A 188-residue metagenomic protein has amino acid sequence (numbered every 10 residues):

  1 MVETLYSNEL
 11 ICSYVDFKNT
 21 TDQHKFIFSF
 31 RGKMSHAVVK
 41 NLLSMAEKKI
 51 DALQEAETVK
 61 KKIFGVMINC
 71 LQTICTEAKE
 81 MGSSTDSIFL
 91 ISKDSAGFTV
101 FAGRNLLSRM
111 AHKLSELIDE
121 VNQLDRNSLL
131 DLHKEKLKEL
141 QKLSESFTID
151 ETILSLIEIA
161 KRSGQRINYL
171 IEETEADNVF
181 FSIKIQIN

Functional and structural regions predicted by a protein language model:
E3-F17, G97-T99: N-terminal intrinsically disordered, cationic/polar leader segments that include organellar targeting peptides
T20-Q54, N122-K134: Helix-loop-beta hinge of the Bergerat
F26, A96-V100, F181: Short beta-strand element(s) in the Bergerat
S44-I68, Q141-S146: Conserved short strand/loop->alpha-helix "switch" segment adjacent to the catalytic nucleotide/phosphoryl-transfer site
E57-S92, I157-R162: Conserved ATP-binding N-box helix of the HATPase_c
S95-D150: Glycine-rich/acidic phosphate-handling loop/turn and adjacent ATP-lid/helix of nucleotide-binding kinase/ATPase domains
Q165-I171: Glycine-rich ATP-binding loops of the HATPase_c
V179-N188: Short C-terminal beta-strand
